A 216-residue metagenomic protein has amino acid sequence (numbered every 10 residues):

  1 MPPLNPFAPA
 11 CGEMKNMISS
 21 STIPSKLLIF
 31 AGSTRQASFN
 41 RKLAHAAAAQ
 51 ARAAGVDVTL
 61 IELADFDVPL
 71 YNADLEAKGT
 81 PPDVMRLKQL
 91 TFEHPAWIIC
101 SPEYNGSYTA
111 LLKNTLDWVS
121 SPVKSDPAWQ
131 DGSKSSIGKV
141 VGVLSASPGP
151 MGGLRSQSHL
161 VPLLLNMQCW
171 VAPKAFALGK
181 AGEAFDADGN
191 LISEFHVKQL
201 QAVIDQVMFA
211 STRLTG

Functional and structural regions predicted by a protein language model:
P6-A10, K15-S25, W170-G216: Glycine-rich phosphate/pyrophosphate-binding loop and the adjoining helix
T22-G55: N-terminal beta1-alpha1 ligand-phosphate binding loop
A53-T59, C169: A generic structural motif
L63-P81, A184-A187: N-terminal beta-loop-helix "entrance" segment that forms/cooperates in small-molecule cofactor or anionic ligand
G79-M167: Helix-loop-strand module that forms the ligand-binding subsite of alpha/beta enzymes
